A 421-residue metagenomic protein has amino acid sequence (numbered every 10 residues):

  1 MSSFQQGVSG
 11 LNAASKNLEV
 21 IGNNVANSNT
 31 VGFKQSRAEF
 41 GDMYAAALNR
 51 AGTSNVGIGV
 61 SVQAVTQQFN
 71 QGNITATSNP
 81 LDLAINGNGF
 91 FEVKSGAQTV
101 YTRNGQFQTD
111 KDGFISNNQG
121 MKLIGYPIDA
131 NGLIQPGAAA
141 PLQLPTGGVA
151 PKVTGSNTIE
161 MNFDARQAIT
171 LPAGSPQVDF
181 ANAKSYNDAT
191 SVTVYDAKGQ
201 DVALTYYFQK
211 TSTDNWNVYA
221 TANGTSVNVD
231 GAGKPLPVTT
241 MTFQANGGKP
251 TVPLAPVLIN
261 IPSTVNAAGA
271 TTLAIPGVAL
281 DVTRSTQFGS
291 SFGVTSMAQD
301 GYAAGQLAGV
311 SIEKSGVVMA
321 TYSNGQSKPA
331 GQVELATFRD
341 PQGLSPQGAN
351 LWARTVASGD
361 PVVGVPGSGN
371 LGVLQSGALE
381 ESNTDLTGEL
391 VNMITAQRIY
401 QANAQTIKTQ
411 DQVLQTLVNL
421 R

Functional and structural regions predicted by a protein language model:
G7, L11-A14, N29-F40, Q326 (+6 more regions): Alpha-helical heptad-repeat coiled-coil segments that mediate oligomerization/polymerization in large
K34-D385, L390-N392, I399: Small/polar low-complexity and glycine-rich loop motifs
N403: Acidic/polar, glycine-anchored loop/turn motif associated with catalytic or activation segments that engage anionic
